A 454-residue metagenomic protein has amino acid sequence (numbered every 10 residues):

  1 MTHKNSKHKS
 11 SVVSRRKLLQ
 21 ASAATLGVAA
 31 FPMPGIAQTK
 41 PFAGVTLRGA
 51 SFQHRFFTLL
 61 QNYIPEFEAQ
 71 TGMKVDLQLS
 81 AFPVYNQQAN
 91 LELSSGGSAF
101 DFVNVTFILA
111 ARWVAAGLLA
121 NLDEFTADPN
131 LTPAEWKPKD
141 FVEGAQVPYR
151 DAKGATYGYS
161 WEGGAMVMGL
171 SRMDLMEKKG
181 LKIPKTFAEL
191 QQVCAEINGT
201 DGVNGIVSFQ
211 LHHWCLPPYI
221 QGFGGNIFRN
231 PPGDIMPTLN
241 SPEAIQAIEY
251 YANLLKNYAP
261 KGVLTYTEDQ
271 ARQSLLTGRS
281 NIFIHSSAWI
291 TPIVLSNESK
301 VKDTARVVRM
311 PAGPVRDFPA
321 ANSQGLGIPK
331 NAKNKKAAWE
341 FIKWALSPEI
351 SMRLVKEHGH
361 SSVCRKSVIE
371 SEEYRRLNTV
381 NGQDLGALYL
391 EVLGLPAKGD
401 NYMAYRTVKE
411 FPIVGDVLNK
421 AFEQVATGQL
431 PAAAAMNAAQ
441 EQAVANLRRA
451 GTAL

Functional and structural regions predicted by a protein language model:
M1-S14, A24-F31: N-terminal secretory signal peptides
V28-F31, I36, Q146-E162, M166-V167 (+4 more regions): Extracytoplasmic/periplasmic solute-binding protein
T39, F107-M166, K302-V308, L393: Hinge/lid segment of periplasmic solute-binding proteins
K40-P41, K74-V75, E177, G394-L454: Conserved C-terminal helix/tail region of periplasmic/extracytoplasmic solute-binding proteins
P41-G44, D123-F141, G225-Q246, S296-K300 (+5 more regions): Short, solvent-exposed loop/beta-turn-alpha elements that line the ligand-binding surface or hinge of extracytoplasmic
E66-F141, D174-K185, S274, N281-I282 (+1 more regions): Extracytoplasmic "Venus flytrap"/periplasmic binding protein-like
A127-N130, A288-V301, G313-V417: C-terminal lobe and pocket-closing loops of periplasmic/extracytoplasmic Venus-flytrap solute-binding proteins
V193-N198, G233-L264, R306, M310: Glycine-centered hinge/linker elements that transmit conformational signals in sensory and ligand-binding systems
